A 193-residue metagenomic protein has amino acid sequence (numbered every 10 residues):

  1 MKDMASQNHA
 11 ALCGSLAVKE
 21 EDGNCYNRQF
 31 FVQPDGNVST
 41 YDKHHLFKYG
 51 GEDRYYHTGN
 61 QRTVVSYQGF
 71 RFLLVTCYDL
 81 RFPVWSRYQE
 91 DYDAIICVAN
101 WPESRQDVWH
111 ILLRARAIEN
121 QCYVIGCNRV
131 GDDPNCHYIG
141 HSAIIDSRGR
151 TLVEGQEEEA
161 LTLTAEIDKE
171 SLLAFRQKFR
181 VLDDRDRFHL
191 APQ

Functional and structural regions predicted by a protein language model:
M1-C13, L80-L163: CN hydrolase (nitrilase-like) catalytic-core segments centered on the catalytic cysteine and neighboring Lys/Glu
G14-K19: Short beta-strand-to-loop element that shapes/binds the nucleotide-sugar donor at the catalytic cleft/hinge
E20-E90, S104-I111, Q177-V181: Active-site catalytic loop in hydrolytic enzyme cores
F30-F31, C122, A143, A191: Alpha-helix boundary/capping detector
V32, T58-Q61, Y92-I96, R114-I118 (+3 more regions): Short, low-complexity, polar/charged sequence segments that are solvent-exposed and flexible
T40, V64, R129-Q193: C-terminal beta-strand edge segments of enzyme domains
